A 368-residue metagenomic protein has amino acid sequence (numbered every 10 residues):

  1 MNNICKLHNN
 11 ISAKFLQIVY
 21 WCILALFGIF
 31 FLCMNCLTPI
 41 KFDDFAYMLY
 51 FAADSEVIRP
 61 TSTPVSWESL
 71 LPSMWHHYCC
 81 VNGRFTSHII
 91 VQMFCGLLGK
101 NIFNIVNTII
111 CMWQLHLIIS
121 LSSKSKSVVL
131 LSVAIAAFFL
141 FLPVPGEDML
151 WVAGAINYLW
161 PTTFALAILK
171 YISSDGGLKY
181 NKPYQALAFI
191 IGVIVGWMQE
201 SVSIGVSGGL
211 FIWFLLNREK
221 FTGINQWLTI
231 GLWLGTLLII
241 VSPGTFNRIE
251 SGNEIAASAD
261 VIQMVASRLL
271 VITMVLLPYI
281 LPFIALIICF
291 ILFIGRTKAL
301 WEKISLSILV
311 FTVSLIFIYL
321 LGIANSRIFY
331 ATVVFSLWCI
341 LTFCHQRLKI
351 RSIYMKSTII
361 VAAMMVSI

Functional and structural regions predicted by a protein language model:
M1, Y184-Q185, L300, Q346-S367: Signature aromatic-anchored transmembrane alpha helix within multi-pass, membrane-resident enzymes that catalyze glycan
M1-F31: Start-transfer (signal-anchor) and selected internal transmembrane alpha helices of multi-pass inner/ER membrane
N35-C95, V152, G196-R296, E302 (+1 more regions): Transmembrane catalytic cores of multi-pass membrane glycosyltransferases and polysaccharide-assembly enzymes
I105-V129, A167: Transmembrane-helix motifs of polytopic, lipid-linked glycan transferases
L117-S120, A167-S174, G209-N217, I287-L292 (+1 more regions): Transmembrane alpha-helices and membrane-interface helical segments of multi-pass integral membrane enzymes
L130-S173, L276-L281, L315-I340: Membrane-interface micro-motifs in multi-pass membrane enzymes
I135-P143, G192-W197, L232-P243, L309-Y319 (+1 more regions): Aromatic-anchored segments of alpha-helical transmembrane domains
S174-I194, G223, W227, K356: Short hydrophobic alpha-helices at membrane interfaces in multi-pass membrane enzymes
